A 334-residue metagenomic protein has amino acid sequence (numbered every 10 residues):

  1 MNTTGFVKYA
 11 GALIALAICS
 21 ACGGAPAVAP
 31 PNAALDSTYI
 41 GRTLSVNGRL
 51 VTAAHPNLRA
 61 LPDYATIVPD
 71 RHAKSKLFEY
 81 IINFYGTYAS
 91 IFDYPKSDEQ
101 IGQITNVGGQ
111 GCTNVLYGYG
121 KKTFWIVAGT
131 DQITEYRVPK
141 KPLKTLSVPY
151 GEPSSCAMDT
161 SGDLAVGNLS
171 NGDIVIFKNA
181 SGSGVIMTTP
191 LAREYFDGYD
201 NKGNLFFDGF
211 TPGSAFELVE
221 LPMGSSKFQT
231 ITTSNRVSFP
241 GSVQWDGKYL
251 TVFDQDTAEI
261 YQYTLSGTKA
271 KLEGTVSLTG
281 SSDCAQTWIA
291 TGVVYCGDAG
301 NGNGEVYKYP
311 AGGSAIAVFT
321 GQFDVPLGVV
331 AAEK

Functional and structural regions predicted by a protein language model:
M1-G11: Bacterial N-terminal signal peptides that target proteins for export
L16-K74: Bacterial Sec-dependent N-terminal signal peptides
A54-R59, E99-V107, K141-S147, G182-T189 (+3 more regions): A short beta-strand motif characteristic of beta-propeller blades
H55-K76, V107-T123, P149-D163, P190-P212 (+3 more regions): Beta-rich, blade/repeat-based domains predominating in secreted/periplasmic proteins but also intracellular
F84, A128-T130, N168-S170, F210-G213 (+2 more regions): Short loop/turn segments immediately following the C-termini of beta-strands
F84-Q100, G129: Beta-propeller domains
T87-I91, Q132-T134, G172-V175, S214-V219 (+2 more regions): Structural motif
Y94-S97, R137-K141, F177-G182, P222-S226 (+2 more regions): Short loop/turn segments that connect beta-strands within beta-propeller blades
